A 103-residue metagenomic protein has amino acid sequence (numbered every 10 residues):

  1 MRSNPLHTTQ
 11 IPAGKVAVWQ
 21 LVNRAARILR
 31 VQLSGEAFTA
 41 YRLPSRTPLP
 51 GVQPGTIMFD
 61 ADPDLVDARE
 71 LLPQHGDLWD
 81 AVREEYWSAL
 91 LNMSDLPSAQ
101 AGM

Functional and structural regions predicted by a protein language model:
M1, P5-Q10, A17, D60 (+2 more regions): Generic structural signal for short, flexible, solvent-exposed coil/loop and linker residues
S3-A37: Amphipathic, interaction-prone secondary-structure segments
Y41-M103: Mixed-charge, Lys/Arg-enriched low-complexity segments
